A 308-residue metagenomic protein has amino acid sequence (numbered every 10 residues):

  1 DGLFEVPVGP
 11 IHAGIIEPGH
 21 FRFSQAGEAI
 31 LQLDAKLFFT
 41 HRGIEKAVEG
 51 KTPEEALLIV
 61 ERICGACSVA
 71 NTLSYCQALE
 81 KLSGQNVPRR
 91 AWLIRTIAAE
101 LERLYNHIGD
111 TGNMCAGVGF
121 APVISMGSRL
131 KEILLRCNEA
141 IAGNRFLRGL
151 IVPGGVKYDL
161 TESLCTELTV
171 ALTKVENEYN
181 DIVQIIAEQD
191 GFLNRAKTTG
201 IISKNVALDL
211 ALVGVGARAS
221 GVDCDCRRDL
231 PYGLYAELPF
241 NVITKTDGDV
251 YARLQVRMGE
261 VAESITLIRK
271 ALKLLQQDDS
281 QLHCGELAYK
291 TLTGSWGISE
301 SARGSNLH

Functional and structural regions predicted by a protein language model:
D1-H308: Active-site bordering "gate/hinge" segments that shape substrate access to catalytic or cofactor-binding pockets
